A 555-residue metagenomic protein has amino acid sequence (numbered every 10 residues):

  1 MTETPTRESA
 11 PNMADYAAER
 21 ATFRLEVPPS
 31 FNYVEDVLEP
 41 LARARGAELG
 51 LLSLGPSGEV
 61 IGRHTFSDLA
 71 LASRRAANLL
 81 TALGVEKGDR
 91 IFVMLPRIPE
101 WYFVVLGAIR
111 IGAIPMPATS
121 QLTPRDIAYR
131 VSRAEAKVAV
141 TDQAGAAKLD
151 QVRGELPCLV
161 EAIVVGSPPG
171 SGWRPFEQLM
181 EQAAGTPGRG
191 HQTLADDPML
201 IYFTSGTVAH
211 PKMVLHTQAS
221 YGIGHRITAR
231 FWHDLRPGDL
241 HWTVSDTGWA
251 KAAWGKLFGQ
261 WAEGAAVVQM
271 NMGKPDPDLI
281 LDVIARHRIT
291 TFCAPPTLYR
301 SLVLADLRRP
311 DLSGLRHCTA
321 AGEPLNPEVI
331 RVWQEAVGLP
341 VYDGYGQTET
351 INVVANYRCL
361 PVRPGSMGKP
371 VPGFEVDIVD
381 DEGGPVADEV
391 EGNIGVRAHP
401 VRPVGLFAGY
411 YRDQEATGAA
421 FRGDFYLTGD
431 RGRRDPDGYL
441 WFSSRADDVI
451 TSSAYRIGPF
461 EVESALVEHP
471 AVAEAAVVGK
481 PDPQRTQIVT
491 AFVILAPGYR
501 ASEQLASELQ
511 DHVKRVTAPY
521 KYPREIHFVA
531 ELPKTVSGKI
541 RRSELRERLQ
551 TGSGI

Functional and structural regions predicted by a protein language model:
M1, A82-L83, L106, R110-Q178 (+2 more regions): Structural core segment of the AMP-binding/adenylate-forming
G46-L49, S167, E181-F203, H210 (+2 more regions): Conserved pre-ATP/AMP-binding loop-to-beta segment of ANL
A47-L106, T123-A128, E177-Q178, A219: Conserved AMP-binding/adenylate-forming core of the ANL superfamily
G62-S67, Q192, M199-I223: Conserved AMP-binding A3 loop
A70-A76, E181-T186, V214-D234, A250-K251 (+1 more regions): Conserved structural elements of the adenylate-forming
L122, A139-D142, F292, P403 (+6 more regions): AMP-binding/adenylate-forming catalytic core of the ANL superfamily
G222-T243, T247-T290, A305: Conserved AMP-binding/adenylation subdomain of ANL enzymes
A262, I289-C293, L304-R363, E375 (+1 more regions): Gly/Ser/Thr-rich phosphate-binding loop
